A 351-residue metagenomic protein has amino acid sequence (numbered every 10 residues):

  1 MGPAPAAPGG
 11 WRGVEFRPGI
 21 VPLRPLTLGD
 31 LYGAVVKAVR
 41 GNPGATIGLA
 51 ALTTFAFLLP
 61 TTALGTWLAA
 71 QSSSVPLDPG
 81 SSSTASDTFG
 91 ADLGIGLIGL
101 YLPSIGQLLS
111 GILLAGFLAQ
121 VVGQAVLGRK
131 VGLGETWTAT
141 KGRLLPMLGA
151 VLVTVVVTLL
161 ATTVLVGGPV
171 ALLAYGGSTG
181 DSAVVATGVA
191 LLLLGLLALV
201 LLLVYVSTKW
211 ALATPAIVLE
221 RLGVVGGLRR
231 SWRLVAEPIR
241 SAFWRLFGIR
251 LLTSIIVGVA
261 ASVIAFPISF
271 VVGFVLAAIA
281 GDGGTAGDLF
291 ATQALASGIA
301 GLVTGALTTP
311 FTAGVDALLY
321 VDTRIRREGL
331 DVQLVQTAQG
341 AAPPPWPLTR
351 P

Functional and structural regions predicted by a protein language model:
M1-A6, V206-E220, G248-P351: Juxtamembrane transition segments at transmembrane-helix termini in multipass membrane proteins
W11-A69, L202-G281, A294: Nonpolar helix-loop interface/hinge motif
G13-V39, S73-G94, G111-V185, S207-W244 (+2 more regions): Membrane-interface segments at transmembrane-helix boundaries
I47, L109, L113, A198 (+2 more regions): Residue-level signal for the membrane-embedded core of alpha-helical transmembrane segments, especially mid-helix
I47-G48, L148-G149, A190-L194, W244-G248 (+2 more regions): Hydrophobic alpha-helical transmembrane segments
A50-P76, S104-A119, G123: Transmembrane-helix bundle segments that line or gate the permeation/cavity pathway in multi-pass membrane proteins
P60-S104, T162-L199, A261-G305: Membrane-helix interface segments in multi-pass membrane proteins
